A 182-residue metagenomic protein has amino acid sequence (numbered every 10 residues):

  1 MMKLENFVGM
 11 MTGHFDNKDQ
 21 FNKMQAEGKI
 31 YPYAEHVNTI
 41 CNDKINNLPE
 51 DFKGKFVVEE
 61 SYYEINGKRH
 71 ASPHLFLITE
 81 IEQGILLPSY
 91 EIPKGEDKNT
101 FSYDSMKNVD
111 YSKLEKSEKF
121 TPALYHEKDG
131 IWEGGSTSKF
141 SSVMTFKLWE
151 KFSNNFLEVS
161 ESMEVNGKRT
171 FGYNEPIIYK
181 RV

Functional and structural regions predicted by a protein language model:
M1-H14: N-terminal helix-cap/turn-to-beta initiation motif at the start of protein domains
D16-V182: Soluble ligand-binding/transfer domains with enclosed cavities or grooves
